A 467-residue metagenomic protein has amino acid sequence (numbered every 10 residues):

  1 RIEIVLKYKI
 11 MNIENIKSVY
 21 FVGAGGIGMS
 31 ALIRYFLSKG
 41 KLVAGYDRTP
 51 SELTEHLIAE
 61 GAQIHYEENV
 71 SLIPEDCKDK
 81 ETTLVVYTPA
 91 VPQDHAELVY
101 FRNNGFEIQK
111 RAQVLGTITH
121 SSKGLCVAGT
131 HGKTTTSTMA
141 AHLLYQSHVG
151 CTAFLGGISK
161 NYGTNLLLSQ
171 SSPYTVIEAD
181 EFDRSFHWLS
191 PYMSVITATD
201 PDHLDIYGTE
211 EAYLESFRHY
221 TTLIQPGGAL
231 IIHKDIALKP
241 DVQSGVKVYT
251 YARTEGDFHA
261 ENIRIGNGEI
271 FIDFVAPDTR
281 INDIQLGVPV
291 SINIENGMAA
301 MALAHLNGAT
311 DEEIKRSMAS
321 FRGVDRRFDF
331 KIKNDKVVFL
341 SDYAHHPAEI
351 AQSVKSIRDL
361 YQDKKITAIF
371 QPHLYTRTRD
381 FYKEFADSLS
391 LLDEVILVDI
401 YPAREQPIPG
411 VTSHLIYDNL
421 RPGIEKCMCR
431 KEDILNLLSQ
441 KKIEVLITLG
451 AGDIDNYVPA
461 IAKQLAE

Functional and structural regions predicted by a protein language model:
K7-K110, V114, A229, H259 (+1 more regions): N-terminal leader/targeting and accessory segments in enzymes
N12-S18, G28, L32-K39, G266-G268 (+1 more regions): Nucleotide phosphate-binding/pyrophosphate-handling subdomain across enzymes that bind or process nucleotide phosphates
Y35-K41, I58, L72-C77, P89-K234 (+4 more regions): Phosphate-binding loop of NTP-binding sites
K41-R48, L230-K234, T367-F370, L392-P402: Short internal beta-strands
Y46-D47, H65-V70, Q109-G116, F154-G156 (+4 more regions): Beta-strand->loop->alpha-helix junctions that form or flank phosphate-binding loops in nucleotide-handling enzymes
E60, K247, A386-E444: C-terminal helical cap/extension that packs against the catalytic core of soluble nucleotide-cofactor enzymes
K78-L84, P173, K442-E444: Short acidic/histidine-rich motifs immediately flanking catalytic phosphotransfer sites in two-component signaling
